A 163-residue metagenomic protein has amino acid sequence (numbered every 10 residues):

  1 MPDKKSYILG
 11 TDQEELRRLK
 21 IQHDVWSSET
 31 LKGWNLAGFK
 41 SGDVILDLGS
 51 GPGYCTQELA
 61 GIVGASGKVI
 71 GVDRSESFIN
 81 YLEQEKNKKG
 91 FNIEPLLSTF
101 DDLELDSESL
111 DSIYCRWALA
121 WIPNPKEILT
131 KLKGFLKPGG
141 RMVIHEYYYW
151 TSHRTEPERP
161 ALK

Functional and structural regions predicted by a protein language model:
K4-W26: Class I SAM-dependent methyltransferase Rossmann-like catalytic core, especially the SAM/SAH-binding loop
D24-V44, E58: Conserved alpha-helix/loop element of class I SAM-dependent methyltransferases that forms part of the SAM/SAH-binding
L46, P52-L103: Class I SAM-dependent methyltransferase SAM/SAH-binding core
L103-S112: A short acidic, Gly/Pro-enriched loop at the edge of an enzyme's catalytic core that lines a small-molecule cofactor
D111-P125: A short SAM/SAH-binding and catalytic strip from SAM-dependent methyltransferases
K126-R141: A short glycine-rich, Lys/Arg-flanked "PGG" loop and its adjoining helix->strand segment in the class I
V143-K163: Conserved class I S-adenosyl-L-methionine
